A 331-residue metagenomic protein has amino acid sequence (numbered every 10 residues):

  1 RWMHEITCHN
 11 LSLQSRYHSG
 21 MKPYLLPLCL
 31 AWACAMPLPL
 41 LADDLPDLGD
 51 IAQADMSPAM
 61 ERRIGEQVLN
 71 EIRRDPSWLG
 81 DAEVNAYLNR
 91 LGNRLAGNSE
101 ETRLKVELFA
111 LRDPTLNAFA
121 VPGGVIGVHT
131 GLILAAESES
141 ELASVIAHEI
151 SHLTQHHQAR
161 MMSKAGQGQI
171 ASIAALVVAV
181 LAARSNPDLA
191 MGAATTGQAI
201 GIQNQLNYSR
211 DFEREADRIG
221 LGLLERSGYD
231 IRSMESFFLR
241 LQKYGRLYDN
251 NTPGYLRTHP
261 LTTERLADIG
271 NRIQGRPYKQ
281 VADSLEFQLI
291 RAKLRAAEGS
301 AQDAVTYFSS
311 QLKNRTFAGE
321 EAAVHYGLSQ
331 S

Functional and structural regions predicted by a protein language model:
H9-N10, Y17: Short, positively charged and aromatic/hydrophobic N-terminal segments
Y17-F119, G201-I202, Y244-L247, F308: Hydrophobic or amphipathic, alpha-helical segments that drive membrane association/targeting
L48-D55, E66, W78, A86 (+1 more regions): Extracytoplasmic and endomembrane cell-envelope/extracellular-matrix remodeling and assembly machinery
V68, I146-Q155, I219: Active-site His/Glu-centered metal-binding helix of metallohydrolases
V84, L104, M162-I170, L189-A193 (+1 more regions): Acidic/histidine metal-binding catalytic segments
T130-S144: Short pre-active-site segment immediately N-terminal to the catalytic Zn-binding motif
I150-Q167: Catalytic Zn2+-binding segment of zinc metalloproteases
I170-S185, G192-G201: Membrane-active amphipathic alpha-helices enriched in small hydrophobic residues
